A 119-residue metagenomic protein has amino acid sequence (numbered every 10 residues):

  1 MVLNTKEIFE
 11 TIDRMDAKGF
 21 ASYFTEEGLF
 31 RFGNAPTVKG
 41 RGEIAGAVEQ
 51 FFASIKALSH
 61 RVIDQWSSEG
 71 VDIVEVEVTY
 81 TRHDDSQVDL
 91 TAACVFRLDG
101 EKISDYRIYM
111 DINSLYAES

Functional and structural regions predicted by a protein language model:
M1-Y23: Short acidic-aromatic low-complexity motifs
N4, G46-S119: A beta-strand edge to alpha-helix "cap/lid" segment located at domain peripheries
I8-T11, A35, Y106: Short N-terminal micro-motifs specific to bacterial/archaeal maturation and metal-cluster initiation sites
A17-A21, T25-E69: A solvent-exposed, acidic/Ser-Thr-rich amphipathic alpha-helical stretch
